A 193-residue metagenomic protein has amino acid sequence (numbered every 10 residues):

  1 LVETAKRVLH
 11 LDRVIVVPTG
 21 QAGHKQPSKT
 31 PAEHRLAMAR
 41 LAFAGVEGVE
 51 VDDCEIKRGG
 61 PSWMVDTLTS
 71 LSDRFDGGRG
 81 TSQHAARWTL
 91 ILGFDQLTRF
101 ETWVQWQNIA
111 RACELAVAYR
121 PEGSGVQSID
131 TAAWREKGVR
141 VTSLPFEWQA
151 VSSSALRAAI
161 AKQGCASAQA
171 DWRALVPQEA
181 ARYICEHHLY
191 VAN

Functional and structural regions predicted by a protein language model:
L1-N193: Nucleotidyltransferase catalytic core that binds NTPs
